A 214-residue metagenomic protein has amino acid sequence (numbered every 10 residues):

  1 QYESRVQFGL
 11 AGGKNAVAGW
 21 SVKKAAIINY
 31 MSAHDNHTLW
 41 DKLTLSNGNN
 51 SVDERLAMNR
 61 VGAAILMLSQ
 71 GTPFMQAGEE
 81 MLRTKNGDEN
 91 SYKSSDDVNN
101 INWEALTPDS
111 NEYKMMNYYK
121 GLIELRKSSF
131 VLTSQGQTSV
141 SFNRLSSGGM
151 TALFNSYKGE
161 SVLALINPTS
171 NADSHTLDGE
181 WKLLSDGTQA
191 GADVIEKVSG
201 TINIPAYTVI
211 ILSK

Functional and structural regions predicted by a protein language model:
Q1-A77, M81, Q137, R144-S146 (+2 more regions): Conserved alpha/beta catalytic core and glycan-binding cleft of carbohydrate-active enzymes
R55-L56, M67, T72-M75, M81 (+1 more regions): Carbohydrate-interacting/catalytic domains
